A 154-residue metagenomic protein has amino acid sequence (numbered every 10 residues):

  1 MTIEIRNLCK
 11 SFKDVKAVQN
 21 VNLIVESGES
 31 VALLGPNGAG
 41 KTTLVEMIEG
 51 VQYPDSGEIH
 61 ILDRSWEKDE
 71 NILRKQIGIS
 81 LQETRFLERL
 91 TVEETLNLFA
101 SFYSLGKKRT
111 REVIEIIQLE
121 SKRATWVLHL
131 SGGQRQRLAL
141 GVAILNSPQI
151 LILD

Functional and structural regions predicted by a protein language model:
E49: Helix-to-loop junction immediately C-terminal to a conserved catalytic motif
G57-K68, I72-L73: Conserved ABC transporter NBD signature motif
N97, S101, K107-K122: Conserved ABC ATPase "signature" region
W126-L130: Conserved ABC ATPase signature
L151-D154: Catalytic Walker B motif of ABC-type/P-loop ATPase nucleotide-binding domains
